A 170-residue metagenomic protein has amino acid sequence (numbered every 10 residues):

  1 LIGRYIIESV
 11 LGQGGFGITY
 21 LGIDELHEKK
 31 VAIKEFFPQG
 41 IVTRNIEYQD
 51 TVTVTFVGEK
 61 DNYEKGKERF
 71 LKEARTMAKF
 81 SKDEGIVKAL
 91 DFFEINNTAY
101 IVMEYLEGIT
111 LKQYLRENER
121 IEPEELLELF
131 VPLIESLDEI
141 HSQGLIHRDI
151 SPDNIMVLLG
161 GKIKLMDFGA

Functional and structural regions predicted by a protein language model:
E8-G14, T19: Protein kinase glycine-rich loop
E47-K79: AlphaC helix of the eukaryotic protein kinase fold
F92: Activation-segment/catalytic-loop signature of the eukaryotic protein kinase fold
N96-T110: Conserved short submotifs of the Hanks-type protein kinase catalytic core that shape the nucleotide-binding pocket
L111-I121: AlphaC helix of the protein kinase catalytic domain
L129-F130: Activation segment signature within eukaryotic-like protein kinase domains
L133-L145: Protein kinase catalytic-loop region centered on the HRD/HxD motif
